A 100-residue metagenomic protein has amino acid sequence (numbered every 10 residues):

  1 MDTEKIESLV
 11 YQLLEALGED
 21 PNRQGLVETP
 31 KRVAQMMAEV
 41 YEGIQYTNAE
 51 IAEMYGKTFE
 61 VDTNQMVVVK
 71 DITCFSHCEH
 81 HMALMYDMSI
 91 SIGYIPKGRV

Functional and structural regions predicted by a protein language model:
M1-D87: Active-site loop/lid in soluble adenylation, ligation, and acyl-transfer enzymes
M88-V100: Extended, low-hydrophobicity, polar/charged segments
